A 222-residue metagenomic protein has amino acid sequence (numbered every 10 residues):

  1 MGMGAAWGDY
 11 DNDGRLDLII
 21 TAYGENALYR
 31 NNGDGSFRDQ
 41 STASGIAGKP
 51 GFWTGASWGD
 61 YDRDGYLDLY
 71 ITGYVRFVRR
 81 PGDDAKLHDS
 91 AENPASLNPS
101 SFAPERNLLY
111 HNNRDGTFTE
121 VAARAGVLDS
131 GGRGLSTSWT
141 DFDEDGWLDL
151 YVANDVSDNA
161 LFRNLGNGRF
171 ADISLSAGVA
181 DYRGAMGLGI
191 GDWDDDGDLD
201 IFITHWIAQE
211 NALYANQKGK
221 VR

Functional and structural regions predicted by a protein language model:
M1-R222: Acidic, glycine/proline-rich Ca2+-coordinating loop motifs
